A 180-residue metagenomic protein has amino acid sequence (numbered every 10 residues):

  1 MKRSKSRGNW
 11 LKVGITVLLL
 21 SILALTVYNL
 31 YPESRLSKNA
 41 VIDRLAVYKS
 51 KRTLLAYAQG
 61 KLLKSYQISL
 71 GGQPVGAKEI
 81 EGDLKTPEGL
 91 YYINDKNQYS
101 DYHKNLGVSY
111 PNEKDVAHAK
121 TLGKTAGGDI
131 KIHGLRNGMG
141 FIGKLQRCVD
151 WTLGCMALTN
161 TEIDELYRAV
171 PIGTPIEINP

Functional and structural regions predicted by a protein language model:
K2-L20: N-terminal Sec-pathway targeting helices
I22-L36: Membrane-interface motif at the C-terminal end of an N-terminal transmembrane signal
P32-D43, L70-N94, E113-H118, N160-T161 (+1 more regions): N-terminal post-signal-peptidase region of extra-cytosolic proteins
L55-Y57: Core beta-strand residues in small-molecule sensory/regulatory alpha/beta domains
Q59-G60, K96-Q98: Short polar/acidic secondary-structure junctions
K61-Q73: Short Gly/aromatic-enriched secondary-structure transition segments
N97-P180: Exported/periplasmic cell-wall-interacting domains
